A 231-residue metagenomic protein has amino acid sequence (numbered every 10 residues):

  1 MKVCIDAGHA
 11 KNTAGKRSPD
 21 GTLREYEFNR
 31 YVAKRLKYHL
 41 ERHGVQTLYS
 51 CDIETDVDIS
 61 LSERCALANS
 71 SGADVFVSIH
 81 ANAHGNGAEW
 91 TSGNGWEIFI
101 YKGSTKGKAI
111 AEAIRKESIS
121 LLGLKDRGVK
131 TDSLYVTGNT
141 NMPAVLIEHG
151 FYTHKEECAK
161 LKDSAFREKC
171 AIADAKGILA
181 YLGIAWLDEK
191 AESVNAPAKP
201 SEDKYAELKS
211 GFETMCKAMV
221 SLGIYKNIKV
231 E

Functional and structural regions predicted by a protein language model:
M1-W96, I100-K108: Catalytic-core regions of hydrolytic enzymes
C4, A10-R17, S71, V75-S78 (+2 more regions): Active-site-adjacent mobile loop/cap segments within catalytic or ligand-binding domains
E25, N29, G107, A111 (+2 more regions): Short, charged, low-complexity patches
A33, K37, L61-C65, A73 (+6 more regions): Extracytoplasmic/secreted envelope proteins and their assembly/folding machinery, especially bacterial periplasmic
K34-V45, N69-A73, R115-G123, A175 (+3 more regions): Sec-exported extracytoplasmic/periplasmic mature domains
S104-K106, L134-V136, F151-H154, P200 (+2 more regions): Short Gly/Pro-enriched loop/turn and capping motifs at secondary-structure junctions
K106-K130: Active-site-adjacent substrate-binding region of metalloamidase/peptidase-like peptide-processing proteins
A196-E231: Short, low-complexity, charged amphipathic interaction modules
